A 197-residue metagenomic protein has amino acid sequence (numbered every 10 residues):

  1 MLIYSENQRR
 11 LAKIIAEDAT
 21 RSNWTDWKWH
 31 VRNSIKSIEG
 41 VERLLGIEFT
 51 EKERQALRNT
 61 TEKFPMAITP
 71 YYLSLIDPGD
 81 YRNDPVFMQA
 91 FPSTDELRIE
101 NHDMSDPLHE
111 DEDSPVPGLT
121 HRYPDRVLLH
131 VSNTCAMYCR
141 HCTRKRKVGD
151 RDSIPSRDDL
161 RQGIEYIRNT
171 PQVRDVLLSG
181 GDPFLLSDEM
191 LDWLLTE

Functional and structural regions predicted by a protein language model:
M1-H121: Flexible, acidic/Gly-rich N-terminal and inter-domain linker regions that tether and position cofactor-handling modules
F91, M104-H130, R140-E197: Conserved Radical SAM active-site core
T134-Y138: Short pre-active-site segment immediately N-terminal to redox-active cysteine/selenocysteine motifs in thiol-based
